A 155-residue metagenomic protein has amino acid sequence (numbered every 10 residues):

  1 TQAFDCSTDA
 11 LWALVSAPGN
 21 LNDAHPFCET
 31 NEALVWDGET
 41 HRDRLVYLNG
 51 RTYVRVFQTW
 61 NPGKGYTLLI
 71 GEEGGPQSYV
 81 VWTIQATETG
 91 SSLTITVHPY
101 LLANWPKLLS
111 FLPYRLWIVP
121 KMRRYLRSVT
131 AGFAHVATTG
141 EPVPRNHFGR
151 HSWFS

Functional and structural regions predicted by a protein language model:
T1-A3, T52-V54, Y79-V81: Well-ordered beta-strand positions in beta-sheet-rich domains
T1-W36, W153-S155: Hydrophobic ligand-binding cavity/cleft-lining segments
D5-D9, Q58-G63, T83-T94, T139: A short, structured loop/turn motif at beta-sheet edges
A10-V15, L21, D43, F57 (+3 more regions): Hydrophobic pocket/interface hotspot
N31, T130-S155: Short, highly charged C-terminal tails/helix-capping segments
H41-L48, T67-E73: Short beta-strand segments that buttress and anchor functional surface loops
Y53-S78: Helix-adjacent hinge/juxtasegments
E72-S128, H135, P144-N146: Beta-strand/loop substructures that line and gate deep hydrophobic ligand-binding cavities in soluble
